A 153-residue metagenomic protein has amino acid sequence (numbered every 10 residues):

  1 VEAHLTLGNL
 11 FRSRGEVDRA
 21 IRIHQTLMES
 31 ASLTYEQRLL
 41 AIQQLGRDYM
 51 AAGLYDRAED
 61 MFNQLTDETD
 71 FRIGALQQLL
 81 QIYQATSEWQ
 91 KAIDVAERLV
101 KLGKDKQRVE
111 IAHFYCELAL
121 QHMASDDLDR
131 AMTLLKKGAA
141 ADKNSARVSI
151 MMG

Functional and structural regions predicted by a protein language model:
E2, E36, L40, G74 (+2 more regions): Start-of-helix register in tetratricopeptide repeats
T6, L40-Q44, Q78, E117 (+1 more regions): Canonical tetratricopeptide repeat
T26-L27, A31, Q64-L65, R98-L99 (+1 more regions): Canonical positions in the second alpha-helix
